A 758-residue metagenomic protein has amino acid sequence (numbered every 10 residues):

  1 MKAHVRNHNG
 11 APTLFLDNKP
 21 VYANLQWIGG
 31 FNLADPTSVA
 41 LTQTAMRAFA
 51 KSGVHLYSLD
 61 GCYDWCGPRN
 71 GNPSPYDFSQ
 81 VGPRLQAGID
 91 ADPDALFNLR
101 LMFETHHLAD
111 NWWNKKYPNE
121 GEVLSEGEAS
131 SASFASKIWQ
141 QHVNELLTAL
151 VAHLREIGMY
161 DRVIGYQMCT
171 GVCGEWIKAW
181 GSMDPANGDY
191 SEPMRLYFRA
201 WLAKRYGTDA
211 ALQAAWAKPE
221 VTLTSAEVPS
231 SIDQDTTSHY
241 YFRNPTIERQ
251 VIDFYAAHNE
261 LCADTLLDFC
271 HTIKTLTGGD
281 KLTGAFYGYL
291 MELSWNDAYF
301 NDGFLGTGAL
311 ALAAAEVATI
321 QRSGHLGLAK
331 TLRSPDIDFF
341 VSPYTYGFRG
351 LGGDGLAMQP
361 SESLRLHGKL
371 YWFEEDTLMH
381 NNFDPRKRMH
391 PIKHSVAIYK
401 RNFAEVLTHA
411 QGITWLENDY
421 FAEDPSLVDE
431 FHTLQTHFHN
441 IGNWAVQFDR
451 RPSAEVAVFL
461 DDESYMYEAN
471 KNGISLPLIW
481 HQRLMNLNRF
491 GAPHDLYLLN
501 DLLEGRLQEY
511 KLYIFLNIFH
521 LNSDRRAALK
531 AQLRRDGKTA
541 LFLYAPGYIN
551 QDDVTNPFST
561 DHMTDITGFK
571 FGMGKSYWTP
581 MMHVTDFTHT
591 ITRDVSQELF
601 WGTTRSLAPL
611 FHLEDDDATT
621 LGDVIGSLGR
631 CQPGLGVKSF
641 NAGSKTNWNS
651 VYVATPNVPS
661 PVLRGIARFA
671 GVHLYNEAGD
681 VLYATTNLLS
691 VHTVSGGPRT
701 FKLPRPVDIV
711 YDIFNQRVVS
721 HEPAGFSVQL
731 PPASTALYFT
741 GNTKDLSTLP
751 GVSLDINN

Functional and structural regions predicted by a protein language model:
M1-F49, W444-Q447: N-terminal carbohydrate-binding accessory modules
H4, F403, H432-E509, Q551 (+5 more regions): Aromatic-Pro/Gly-enriched surface loop or interdomain linker that acts as a lid/target-recognition segment
N18, G88, L150, Y166 (+6 more regions): Conserved, mostly hydrophobic/aromatic
A23-P36, D60-S79, S125-E145, T246-D264 (+6 more regions): The substrate-binding groove and active-site-proximal loops of carbohydrate-active enzymes, especially glycoside
S38-S125, V151-R155, C270, K274-L276 (+1 more regions): Aromatic-lined substrate-binding rim segments of carbohydrate-active enzymes
M102, N111-I337, D354, P360: Polysaccharide-binding and catalytic clefts of secreted carbohydrate-active enzymes
G279, G284-Q482, M573-H612, L621-S639 (+3 more regions): Hydrophobic targeting/anchoring helices
S395-V396, L516-N757: A conserved amphipathic helix/loop scaffold that creates a polar/acidic microenvironment used either to coordinate
